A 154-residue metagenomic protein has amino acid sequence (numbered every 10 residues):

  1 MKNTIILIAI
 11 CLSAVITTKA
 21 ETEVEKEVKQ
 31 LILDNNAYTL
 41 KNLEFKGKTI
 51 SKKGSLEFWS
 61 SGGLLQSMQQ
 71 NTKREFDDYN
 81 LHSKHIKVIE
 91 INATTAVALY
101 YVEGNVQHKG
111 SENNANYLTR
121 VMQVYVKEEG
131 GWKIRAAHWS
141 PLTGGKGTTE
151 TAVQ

Functional and structural regions predicted by a protein language model:
K2, V15-T49, T148-Q154: Short, low-complexity N-terminal intrinsically disordered segments enriched in polar/charged residues
T4-A14: Sec-dependent N-terminal signal peptides
N35, F45-K48, G54-S55, A98 (+2 more regions): Hydrophobic pocket/interface hotspot
G47-H82: Short solvent-exposed beta->alpha transition segments
S55, G63-L64, E103-V106, S140-T143: Solvent-exposed loop/turn segments at secondary-structure junctions within structured extracellular/periplasmic domains
Q69-N113: Surface-exposed, charged secondary-structure patches
G110-A115, G144-E150: A short acidic/glycine-rich loop-to-helix N-cap element
L118-G147: Short beta-strand edge/turn micro-motifs at domain boundaries
